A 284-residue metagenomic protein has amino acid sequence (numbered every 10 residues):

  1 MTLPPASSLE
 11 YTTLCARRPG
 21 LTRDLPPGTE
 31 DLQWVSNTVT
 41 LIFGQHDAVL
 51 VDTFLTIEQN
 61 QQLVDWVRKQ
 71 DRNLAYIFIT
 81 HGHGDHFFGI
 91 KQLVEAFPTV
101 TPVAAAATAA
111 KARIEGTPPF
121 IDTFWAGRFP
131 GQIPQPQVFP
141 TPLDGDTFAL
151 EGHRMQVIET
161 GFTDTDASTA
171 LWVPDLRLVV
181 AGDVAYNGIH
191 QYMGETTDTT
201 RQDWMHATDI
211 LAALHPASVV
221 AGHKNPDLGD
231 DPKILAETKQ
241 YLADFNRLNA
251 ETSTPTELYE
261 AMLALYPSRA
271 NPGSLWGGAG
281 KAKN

Functional and structural regions predicted by a protein language model:
M1-H46: Zn-dependent metallo-beta-lactamase
L9-R17, V49-D52, R154-T160, V179-D183: Active-site-proximal beta-strand elements of phosphoester/diester hydrolases
T22-R23, T29-S36, H46-Y76: Pre-active-site segment of Zn-dependent metallo-hydrolases
L41, D144-L176: Core dinuclear metal-dependent hydrolase active-site scaffold
I42, D52, V67, H81 (+6 more regions): Divalent metal-coordination and catalytic microenvironments
L55, G161-A236, D244: Metallo-beta-lactamase
K69-T147: Active-site HxH/HxHxD metal-binding segment of metal-dependent hydrolases
K111, D122, A213-S218, N225-N284: Accessory terminal helices/loops
